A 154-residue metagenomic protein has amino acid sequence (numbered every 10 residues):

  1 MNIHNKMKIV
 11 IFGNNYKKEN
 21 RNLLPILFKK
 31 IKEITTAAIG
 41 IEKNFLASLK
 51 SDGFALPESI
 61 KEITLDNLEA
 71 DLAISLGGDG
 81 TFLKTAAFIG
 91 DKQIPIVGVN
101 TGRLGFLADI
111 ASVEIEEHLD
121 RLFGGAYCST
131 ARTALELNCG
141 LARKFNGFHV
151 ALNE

Functional and structural regions predicted by a protein language model:
N5-I9: Extreme N-terminal starter segment of soluble prokaryotic enzymes
Y16, D79-T81, L104: Short glycine-rich anion-binding loops that position phosphate/pyrophosphate groups of nucleotides and phosphorylated
K18-N20, F45-D52: Short, charged/polar "capping" segments at the starts of alpha-helices and the immediately preceding loops
N20-R21, G80-A86: Short glycine/serine/threonine-rich phosphate/pyrophosphate-binding segments that cradle anionic phosphate groups
T36-N44: Short internal beta-strands
E58-A70: Short acidic low-complexity segments
K92-I110: Short, acidic/small-residue loops that bind anionic groups at enzyme active sites
F106-E154: Catalytic core of DAGKc-family lipid kinases
